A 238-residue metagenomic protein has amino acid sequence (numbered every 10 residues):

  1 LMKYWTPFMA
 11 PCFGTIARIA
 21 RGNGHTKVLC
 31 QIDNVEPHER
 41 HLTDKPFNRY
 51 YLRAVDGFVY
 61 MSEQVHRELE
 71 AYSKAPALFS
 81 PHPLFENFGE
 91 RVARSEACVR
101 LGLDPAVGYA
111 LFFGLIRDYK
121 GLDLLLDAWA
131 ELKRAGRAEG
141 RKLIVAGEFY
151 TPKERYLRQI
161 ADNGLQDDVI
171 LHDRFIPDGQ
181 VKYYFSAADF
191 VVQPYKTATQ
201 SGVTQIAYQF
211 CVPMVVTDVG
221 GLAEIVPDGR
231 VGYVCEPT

Functional and structural regions predicted by a protein language model:
R53-V92: Donor nucleotide-sugar binding/catalytic pocket of nucleotide-sugar-dependent glycosyltransferases
G89-L103, A110: A short helix/loop element that forms part of the nucleotide-sugar donor recognition site in Leloir-type
D104-K120, L126-W129, L143-I144: Conserved donor-binding/catalytic core segment of Leloir-type glycosyltransferases
K142-R155, R174: Glycosyltransferase donor-sugar binding loop
E154-F175, G179: Nucleotide-activated donor-binding/catalytic signature segment of Leloir-type glycosyltransferases, i.e., the conserved
Y183-S201, Q209-V212: Acidic donor-binding loop of glycosyltransferase active sites
K196-T197, V203, V212, V216-A223 (+1 more regions): Short glycine-rich donor-binding/catalytic loop of glycosyltransferases that coordinates the nucleotide-sugar
D228-G229, Y233-T238: Conserved acidic donor-binding segment of nucleotide-sugar-dependent glycosyltransferases
